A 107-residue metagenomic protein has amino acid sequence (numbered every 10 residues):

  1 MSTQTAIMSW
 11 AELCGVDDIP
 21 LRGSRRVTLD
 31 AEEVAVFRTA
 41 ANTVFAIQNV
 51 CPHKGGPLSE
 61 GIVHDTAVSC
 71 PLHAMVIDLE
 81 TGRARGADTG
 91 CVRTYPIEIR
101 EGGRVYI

Functional and structural regions predicted by a protein language model:
M1-D65, L79, C91-I107: N-terminal pre-ligand scaffold of iron-sulfur
C51, C70-H73: Short cysteine clusters
D65-P71, A84-R93: Short cysteine/histidine-rich metal-coordination sites, predominantly Zn2+-binding motifs
V76: Short helix-to-coil "ATP-lid" hinge immediately C-terminal to the conserved N-box Asn in the Bergerat
